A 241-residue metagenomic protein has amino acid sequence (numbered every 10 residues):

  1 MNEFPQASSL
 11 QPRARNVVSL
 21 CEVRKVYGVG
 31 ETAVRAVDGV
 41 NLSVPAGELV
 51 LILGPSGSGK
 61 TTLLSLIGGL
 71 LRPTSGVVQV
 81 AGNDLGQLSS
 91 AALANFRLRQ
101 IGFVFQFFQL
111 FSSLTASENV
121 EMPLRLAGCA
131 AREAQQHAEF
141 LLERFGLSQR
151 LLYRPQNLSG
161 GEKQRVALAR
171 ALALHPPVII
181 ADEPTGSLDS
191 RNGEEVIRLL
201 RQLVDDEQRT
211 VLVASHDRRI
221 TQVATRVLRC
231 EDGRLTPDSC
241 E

Functional and structural regions predicted by a protein language model:
M1-V26, T236-E241: ABC-family P-loop ATPase nucleotide-binding domain
R15-V223, V227-C230: ABC family nucleotide-binding domain
